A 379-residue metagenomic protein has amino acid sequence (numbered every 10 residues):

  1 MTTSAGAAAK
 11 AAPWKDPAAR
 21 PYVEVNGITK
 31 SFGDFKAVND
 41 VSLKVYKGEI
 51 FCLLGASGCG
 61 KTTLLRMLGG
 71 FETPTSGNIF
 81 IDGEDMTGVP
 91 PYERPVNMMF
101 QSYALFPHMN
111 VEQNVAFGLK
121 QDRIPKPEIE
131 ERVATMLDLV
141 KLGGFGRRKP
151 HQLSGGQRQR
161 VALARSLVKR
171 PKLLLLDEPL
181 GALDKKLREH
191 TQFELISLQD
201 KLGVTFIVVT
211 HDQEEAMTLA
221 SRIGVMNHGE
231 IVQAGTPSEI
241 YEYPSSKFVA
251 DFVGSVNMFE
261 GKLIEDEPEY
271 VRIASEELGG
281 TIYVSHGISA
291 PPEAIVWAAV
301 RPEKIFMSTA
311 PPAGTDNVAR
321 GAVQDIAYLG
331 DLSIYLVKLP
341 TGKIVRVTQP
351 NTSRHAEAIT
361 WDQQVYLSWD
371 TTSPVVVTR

Functional and structural regions predicted by a protein language model:
T2-G6, K10-A11, V256, E265-R379: Non-catalytic connector elements of ABC transporters
I50, V89-D251: ABC ATPase nucleotide-binding domains
L54-A56: The feature captures the beta-strand-to-loop junction immediately N-terminal to the Walker
G69: Helix-to-loop junction immediately C-terminal to a conserved catalytic motif
T75-N78, E128, H228, E260: Conserved coupling/switch loops of ABC nucleotide-binding domains, chiefly the family-specific signature
G77-D85: Conserved ABC transporter NBD signature motif
